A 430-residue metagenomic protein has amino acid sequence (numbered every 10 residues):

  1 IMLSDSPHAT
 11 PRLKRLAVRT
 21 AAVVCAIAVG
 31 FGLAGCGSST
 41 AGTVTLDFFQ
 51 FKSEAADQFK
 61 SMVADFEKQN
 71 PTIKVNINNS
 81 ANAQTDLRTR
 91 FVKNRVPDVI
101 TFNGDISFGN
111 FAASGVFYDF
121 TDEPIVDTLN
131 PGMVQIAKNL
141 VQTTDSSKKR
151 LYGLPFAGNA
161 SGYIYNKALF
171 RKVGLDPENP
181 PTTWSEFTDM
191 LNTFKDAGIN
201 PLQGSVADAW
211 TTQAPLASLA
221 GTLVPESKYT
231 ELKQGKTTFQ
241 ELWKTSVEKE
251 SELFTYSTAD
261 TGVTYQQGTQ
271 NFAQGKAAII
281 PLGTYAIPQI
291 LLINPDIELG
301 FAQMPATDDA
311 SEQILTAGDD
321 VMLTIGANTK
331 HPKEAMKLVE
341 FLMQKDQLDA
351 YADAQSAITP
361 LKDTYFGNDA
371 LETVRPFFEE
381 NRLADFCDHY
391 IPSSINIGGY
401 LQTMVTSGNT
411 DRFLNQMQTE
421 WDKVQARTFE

Functional and structural regions predicted by a protein language model:
L3-N110, S114, V126, P131 (+8 more regions): Conserved N-terminal structural module of periplasmic/extracytoplasmic solute-binding proteins
N79-L87, I106, T182-T188, D260-A273: Short helix-initiation/N-cap motifs at beta->coil->alpha
D105-G162, T188: Hinge/lid segment of periplasmic solute-binding proteins
T121-I136, P180, L223-T245, L292-N294 (+1 more regions): Short, solvent-exposed loop/beta-turn-alpha elements that line the ligand-binding surface or hinge of extracytoplasmic
K148-F156, S161, S185-Q234, A277: Extracytoplasmic/periplasmic solute-binding protein
R171, P177, D349, E380-E430: Conserved C-terminal helix/tail region of periplasmic/extracytoplasmic solute-binding proteins
V173, T255-T258, L291-A354: Extracytoplasmic/periplasmic substrate-recognition and gating elements
D189-T193, L232-T261: Glycine-centered hinge/linker elements that transmit conformational signals in sensory and ligand-binding systems
